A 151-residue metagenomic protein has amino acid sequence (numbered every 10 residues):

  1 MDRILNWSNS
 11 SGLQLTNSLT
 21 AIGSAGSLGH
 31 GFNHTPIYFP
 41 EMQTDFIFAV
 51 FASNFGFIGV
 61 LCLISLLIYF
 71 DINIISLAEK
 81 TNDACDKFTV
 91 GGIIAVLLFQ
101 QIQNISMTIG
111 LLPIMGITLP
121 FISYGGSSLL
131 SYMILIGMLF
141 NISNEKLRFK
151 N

Functional and structural regions predicted by a protein language model:
M1-C62, A84-C85: Hydrophobic, glycine- and aromatic-enriched re-entrant/interface helices and adjoining loop segments
L5, N9, G23, A52 (+4 more regions): Signal for well-folded cores of large energy- and translation-related assemblies
Q43-I47, D71-K80, N104-L111, N141: Transmembrane helix-loop junctions in multi-pass membrane proteins
L63-F70: Transmembrane alpha-helices of multi-pass, membrane-embedded glycan-processing enzymes that use lipid-linked
A78-G116, I122: Loop-to-helix entry and N-terminal half of a specific, functionally important transmembrane alpha helix in multi-pass
I105, G110-N151: A juxtamembrane structural motif centered on a specific transmembrane helix
